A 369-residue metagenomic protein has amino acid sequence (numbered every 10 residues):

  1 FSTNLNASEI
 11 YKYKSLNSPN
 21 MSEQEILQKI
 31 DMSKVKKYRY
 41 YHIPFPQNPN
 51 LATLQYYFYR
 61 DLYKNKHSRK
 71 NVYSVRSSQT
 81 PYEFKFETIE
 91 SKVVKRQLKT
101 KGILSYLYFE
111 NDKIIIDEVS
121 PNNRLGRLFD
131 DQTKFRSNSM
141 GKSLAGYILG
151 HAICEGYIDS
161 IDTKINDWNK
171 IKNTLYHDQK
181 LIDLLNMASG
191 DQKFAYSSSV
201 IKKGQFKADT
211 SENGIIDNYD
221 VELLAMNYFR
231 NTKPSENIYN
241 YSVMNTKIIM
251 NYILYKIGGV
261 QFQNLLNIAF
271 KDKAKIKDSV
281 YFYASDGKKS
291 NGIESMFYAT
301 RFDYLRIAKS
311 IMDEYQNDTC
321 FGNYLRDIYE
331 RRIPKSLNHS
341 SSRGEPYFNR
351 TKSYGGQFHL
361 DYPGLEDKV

Functional and structural regions predicted by a protein language model:
L5-L128, I158, N186: N-terminal leader/targeting segments and the immediately adjacent pre-domain N-terminus
E87, K101-G102, T133-G141, I158 (+7 more regions): Solvent-exposed, acidic/flexible segments
D112, T133-D159, L184, I249-I253 (+1 more regions): Active-site SXXK
V119, D131-Q132, S197-S295: Catalytic-site signature segments of enzymes, centered on catalytic residues
C154-Q192, F229-T232, I257-A299, E314-Q316: Active-site helix/loop module of the DD-peptidase/beta-lactamase fold, centered on the serine-lysine SxxK catalytic
N245-I253, S295-N317: Active-site-proximal alpha-helical segments within enzyme catalytic domains
I276-D278, E330-V369: Active-site Gly/Thr loop motif
